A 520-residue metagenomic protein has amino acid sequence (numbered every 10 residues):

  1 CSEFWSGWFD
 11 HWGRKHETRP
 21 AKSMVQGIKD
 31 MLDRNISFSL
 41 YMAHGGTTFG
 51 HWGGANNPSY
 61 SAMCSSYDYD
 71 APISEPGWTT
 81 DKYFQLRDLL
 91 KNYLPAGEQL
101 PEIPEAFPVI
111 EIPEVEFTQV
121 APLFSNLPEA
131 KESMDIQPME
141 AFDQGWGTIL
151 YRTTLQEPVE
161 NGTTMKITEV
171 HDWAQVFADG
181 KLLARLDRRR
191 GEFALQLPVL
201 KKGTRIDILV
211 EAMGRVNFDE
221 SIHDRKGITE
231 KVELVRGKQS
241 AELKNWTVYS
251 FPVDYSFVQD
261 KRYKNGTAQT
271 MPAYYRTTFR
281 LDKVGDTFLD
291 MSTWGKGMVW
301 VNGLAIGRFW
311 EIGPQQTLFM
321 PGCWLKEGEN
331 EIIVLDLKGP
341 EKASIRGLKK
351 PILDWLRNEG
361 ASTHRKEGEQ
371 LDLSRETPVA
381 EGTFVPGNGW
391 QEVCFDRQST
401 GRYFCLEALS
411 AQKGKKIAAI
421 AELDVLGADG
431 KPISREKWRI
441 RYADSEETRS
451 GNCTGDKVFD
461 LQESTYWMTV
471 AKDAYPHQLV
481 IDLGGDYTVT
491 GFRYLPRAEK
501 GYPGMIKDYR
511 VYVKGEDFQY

Functional and structural regions predicted by a protein language model:
C1-I28: Extracellular glycoside hydrolase catalytic/binding regions
S2-G7, D30-I36, A43-N265, P321 (+5 more regions): Carbohydrate-binding surfaces of carbohydrate-active enzymes
G145-Q156, Q269-R280, Q316, N388-V393 (+1 more regions): Short beta-strands within extracellular/lumenal beta-sheet-rich domains
G162-F177, F279-N302, F309-W310, I332-L335: Aromatic-lined ligand-binding clefts that engage carbohydrates, nucleic acids, or primary amines
E169-V170, E211, S292-W294, L337 (+2 more regions): Solvent-exposed strand-to-loop "edge" motifs in beta-rich extracellular domains
L183, I306-G307: Short hydrophobic beta-strand segments in globular cytosolic domains
E192-V199, T317-C323, W390-D396, I481: Exposed aromatic-hydrophobic patches
I306, E369-R375, T383-Y520: Aromatic, loop-rich ligand-recognition surfaces of beta-strand-rich domains
